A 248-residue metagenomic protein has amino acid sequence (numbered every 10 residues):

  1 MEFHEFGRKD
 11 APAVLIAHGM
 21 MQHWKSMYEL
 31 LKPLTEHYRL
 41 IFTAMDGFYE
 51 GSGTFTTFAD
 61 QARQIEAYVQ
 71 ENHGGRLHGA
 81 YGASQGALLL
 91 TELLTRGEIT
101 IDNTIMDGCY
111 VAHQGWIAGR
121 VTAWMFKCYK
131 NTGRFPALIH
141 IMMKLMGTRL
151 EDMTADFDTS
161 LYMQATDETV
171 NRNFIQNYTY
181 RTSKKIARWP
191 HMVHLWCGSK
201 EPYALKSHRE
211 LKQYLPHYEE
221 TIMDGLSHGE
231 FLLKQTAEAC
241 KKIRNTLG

Functional and structural regions predicted by a protein language model:
H4-E50: Conserved HGGG/HGGXW glycine-rich cap/lid loop of the alpha/beta-hydrolase fold
I41-G79: Active-site loop/oxyanion-hole signature of alpha/beta-hydrolase fold enzymes
Y81-L90: Gly/Ala-rich beta-loop-alpha elbow adjacent to hydrolase catalytic centers
T95-R96, I101-T132: Flexible "cap/lid" loop of the alpha/beta hydrolase fold
G115-I117, G133-A187: Conserved alpha/beta-hydrolase catalytic His-Asp/Glu region
W189, L195-C197: Short beta-strand/loop motif that positions the catalytic acidic residue of the alpha/beta-hydrolase fold
S199-A204, G229: Acidic catalytic loop of the alpha/beta-hydrolase fold
L226-A237: Catalytic histidine-centered segment of alpha/beta-hydrolase-like enzymes
